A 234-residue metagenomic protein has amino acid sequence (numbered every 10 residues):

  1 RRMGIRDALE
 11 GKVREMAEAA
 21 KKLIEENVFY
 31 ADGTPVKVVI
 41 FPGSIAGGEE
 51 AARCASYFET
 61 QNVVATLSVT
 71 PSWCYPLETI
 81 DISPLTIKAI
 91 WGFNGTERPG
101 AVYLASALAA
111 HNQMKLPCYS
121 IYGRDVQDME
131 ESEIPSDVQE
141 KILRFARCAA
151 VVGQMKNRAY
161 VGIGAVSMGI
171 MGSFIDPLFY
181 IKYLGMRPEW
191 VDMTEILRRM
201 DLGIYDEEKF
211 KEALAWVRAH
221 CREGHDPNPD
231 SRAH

Functional and structural regions predicted by a protein language model:
R1-G162, V166-H234: Metallocofactor- and cofactor-centric catalytic cores in central/energy metabolism, strongly enriched
